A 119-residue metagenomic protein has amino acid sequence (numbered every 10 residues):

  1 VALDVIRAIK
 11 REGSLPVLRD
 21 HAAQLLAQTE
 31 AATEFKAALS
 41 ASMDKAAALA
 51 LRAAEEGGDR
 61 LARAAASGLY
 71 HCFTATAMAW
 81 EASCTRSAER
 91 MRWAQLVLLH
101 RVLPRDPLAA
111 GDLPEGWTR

Functional and structural regions predicted by a protein language model:
V1-R119: Flavin-dependent oxidoreductase catalytic core characteristic of acyl-CoA dehydrogenase/oxidase-like enzymes
